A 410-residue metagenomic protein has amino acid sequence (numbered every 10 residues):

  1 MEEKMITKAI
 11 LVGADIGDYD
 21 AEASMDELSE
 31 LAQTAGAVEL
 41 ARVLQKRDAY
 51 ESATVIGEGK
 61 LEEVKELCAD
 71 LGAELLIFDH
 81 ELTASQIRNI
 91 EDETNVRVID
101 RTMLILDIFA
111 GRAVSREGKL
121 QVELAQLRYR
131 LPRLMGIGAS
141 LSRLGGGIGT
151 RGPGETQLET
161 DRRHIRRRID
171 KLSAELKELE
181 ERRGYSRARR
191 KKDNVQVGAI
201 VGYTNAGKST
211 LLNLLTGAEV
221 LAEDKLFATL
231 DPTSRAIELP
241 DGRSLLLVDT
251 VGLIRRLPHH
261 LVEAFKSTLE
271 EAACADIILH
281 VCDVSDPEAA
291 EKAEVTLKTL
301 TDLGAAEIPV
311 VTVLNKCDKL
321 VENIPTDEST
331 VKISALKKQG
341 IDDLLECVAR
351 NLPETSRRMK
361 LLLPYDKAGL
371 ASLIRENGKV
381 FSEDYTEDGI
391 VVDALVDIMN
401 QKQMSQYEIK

Functional and structural regions predicted by a protein language model:
M1-A14, P132-A206, L212, P287 (+1 more regions): C-terminal-of-GTPase-core extension/linker across diverse P-loop GTPases
M1-D107: N-terminal accessory targeting/assembly segments
D15-D20, A49-T54, R112-E117, T156-Q157 (+4 more regions): Flexible beta-alpha connector loops of hexameric P-loop NTPases
M25-Q33, K65-D70, L82-V96, G242-R243 (+1 more regions): Conserved C-terminal guanine-recognition region of P-loop GTPase G domains, centered on the G4
L28, L76, L127, I165 (+7 more regions): Residue-level signature of catalytic and energy-coupling elements of molecular machines, predominantly ATP/GTP-dependent
T102-L106, L226-F227, A335-K338: Short, acidic/turn-prone active-site loops that include or flank metal/cofactor- and phosphate-binding residues
M103-A125: Short alpha-helix plus adjacent loop in nuclease-associated cores
R183, R190-Q196, L214-L246, I254-A264 (+2 more regions): Switch I (effector-binding) loop of TRAFAC-class P-loop GTPase G-domains
